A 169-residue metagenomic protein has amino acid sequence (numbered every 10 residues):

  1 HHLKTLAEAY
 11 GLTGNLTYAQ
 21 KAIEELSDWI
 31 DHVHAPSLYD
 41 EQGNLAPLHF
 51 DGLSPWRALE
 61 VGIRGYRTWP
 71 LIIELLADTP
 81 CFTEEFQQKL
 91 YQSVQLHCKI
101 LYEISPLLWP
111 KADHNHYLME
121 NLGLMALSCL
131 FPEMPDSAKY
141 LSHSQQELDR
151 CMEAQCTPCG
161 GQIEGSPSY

Functional and structural regions predicted by a protein language model:
H1-Y169: Aromatic-lined, polymer-binding surfaces characteristic of secreted/periplasmic polysaccharide-degrading enzymes
